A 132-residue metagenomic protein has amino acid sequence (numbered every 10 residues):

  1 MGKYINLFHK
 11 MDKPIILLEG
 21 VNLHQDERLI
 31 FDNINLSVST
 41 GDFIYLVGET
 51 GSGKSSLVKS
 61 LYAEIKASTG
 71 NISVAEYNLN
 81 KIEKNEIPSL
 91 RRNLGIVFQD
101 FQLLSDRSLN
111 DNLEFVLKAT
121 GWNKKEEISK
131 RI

Functional and structural regions predicted by a protein language model:
I16-L18, F31-N33: Conserved structural motif at the start of ABC-family nucleotide-binding domains
R28-L29, P88: Short coil-to-beta microelement around the adenine-binding A-loop and adjacent beta1/P-loop entry of ABC ATPase
V47-E49: The feature captures the beta-strand-to-loop junction immediately N-terminal to the Walker
Y62: Helix-to-loop junction immediately C-terminal to a conserved catalytic motif
G70-N78: Conserved ABC transporter NBD signature motif
L79-G95: ABC ATPase NBD coupling module
N93-L94, F98-Q102, R107: ABC ATPase nucleotide-binding domain signature
N110-K118: Short helical segment in ABC ATPase nucleotide-binding domains corresponding to the A-loop/adjacent helical element
